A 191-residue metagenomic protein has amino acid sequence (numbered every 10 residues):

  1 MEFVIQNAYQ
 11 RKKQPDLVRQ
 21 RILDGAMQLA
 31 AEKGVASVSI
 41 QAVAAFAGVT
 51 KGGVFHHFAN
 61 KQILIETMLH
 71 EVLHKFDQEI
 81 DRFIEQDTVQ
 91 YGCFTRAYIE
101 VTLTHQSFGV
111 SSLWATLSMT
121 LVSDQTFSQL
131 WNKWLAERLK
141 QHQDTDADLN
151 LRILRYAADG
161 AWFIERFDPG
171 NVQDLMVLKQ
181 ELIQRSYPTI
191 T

Functional and structural regions predicted by a protein language model:
M1-L17, T191: N-terminal intrinsically disordered/low-complexity leader segments
P15-L29, V43, M68-V72, F76: Generic hydrophobic, amphipathic alpha-helix propensity
P15-R19, G52, H56, M68 (+3 more regions): Conserved N-terminal glycine/acidic-rich loop preference
R21, G25-E32, E79-R82, A157-I164: Solvent-exposed, amphipathic alpha-helical segments
R21, L29-I63: Helix-turn-helix
T67, H74-S112, K179: Hydrophobic alpha-helical connector segments
Q78, I99-H142: Short secondary-structure transition hinges
Q125-N132, A136-T191: Hydrophobic/aromatic-rich alpha-helical bundle segments in the mid-to-C-terminal region
